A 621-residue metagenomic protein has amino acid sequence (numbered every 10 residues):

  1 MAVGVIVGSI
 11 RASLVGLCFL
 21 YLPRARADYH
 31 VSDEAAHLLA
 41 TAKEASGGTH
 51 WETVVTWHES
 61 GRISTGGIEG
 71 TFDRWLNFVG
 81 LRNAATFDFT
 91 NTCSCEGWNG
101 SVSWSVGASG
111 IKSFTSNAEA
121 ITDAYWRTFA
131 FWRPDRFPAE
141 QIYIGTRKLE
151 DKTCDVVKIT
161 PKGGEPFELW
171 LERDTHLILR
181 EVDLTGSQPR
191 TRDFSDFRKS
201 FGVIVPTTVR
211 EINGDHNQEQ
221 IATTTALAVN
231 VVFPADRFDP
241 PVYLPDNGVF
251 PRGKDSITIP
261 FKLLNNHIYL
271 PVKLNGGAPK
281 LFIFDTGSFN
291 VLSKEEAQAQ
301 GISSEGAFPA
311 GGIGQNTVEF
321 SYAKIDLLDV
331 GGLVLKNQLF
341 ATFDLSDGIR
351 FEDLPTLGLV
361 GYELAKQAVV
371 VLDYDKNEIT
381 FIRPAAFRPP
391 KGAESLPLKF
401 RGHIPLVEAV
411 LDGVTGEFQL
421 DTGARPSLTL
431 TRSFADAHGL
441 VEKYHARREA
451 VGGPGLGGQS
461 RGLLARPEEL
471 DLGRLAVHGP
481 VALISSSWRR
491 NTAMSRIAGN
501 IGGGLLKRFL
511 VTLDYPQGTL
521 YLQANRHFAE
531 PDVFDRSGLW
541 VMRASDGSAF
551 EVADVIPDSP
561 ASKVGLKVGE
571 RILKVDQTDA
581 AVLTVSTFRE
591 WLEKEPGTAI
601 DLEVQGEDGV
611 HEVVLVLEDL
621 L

Functional and structural regions predicted by a protein language model:
G4, S9-Y21: Bacterial N-terminal signal peptides
P23-A27: Sec/Tat signal peptide C-region and signal peptidase I cleavage site
D28-A40, H50, S101-F167, R173-L177 (+4 more regions): Flexible, processing/modification-adjacent segments and terminal tails in exported/periplasmic/extracellular proteins
H30, A35-I111, E140-I142, K148 (+1 more regions): N-terminal mature ectodomain segment of secretory-pathway/periplasmic proteins
E52-S60, V79-A85, E150-K158, H176-R180 (+2 more regions): Short, hydrophobic/aromatic-rich segments at coil-to-beta transitions
I63-S64, T86-F89, S105-S109, I159-K162 (+2 more regions): Beta-turn initiation residues at beta-strand->coil junctions
C95-G100, Y143, R147-L149, E168-R173 (+2 more regions): Aromatic-rich beta-strand edge motifs centered on tyrosine
W170, S195-L621: Pepsin/retropepsin-fold aspartyl endopeptidases
